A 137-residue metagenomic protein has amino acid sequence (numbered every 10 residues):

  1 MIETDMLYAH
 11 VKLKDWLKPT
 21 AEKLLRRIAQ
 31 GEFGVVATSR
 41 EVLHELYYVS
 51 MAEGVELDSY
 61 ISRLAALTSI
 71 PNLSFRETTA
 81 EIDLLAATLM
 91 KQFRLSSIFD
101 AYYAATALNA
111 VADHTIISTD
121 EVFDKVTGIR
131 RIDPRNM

Functional and structural regions predicted by a protein language model:
M1-T38, S50-S62, M137: Short, well-structured N-terminal submotif of metal-dependent ribonuclease cores
E3, A37-S39, L95-S97, D120 (+1 more regions): Histidine- and aromatic-rich ligand-binding microenvironments
L7, L43, F123-D124: A generic structural signal for short hydrophobic patches within well-formed alpha-helices
H10, G31, V49-E53, I70-S74 (+1 more regions): Alpha-helix C-capping/helix-to-loop hinge sites
G34, L73, I129: Short, conserved active-site loop motifs that form the nucleotide-linked donor/cofactor pocket
L73-T115: Active-site neighborhoods of divalent-metal-dependent phosphate/nucleic-acid chemistry enzymes
A104-M137: Acidic, PIN/NYN-like endoribonuclease modules and their adjacent C-terminal/linker elements
